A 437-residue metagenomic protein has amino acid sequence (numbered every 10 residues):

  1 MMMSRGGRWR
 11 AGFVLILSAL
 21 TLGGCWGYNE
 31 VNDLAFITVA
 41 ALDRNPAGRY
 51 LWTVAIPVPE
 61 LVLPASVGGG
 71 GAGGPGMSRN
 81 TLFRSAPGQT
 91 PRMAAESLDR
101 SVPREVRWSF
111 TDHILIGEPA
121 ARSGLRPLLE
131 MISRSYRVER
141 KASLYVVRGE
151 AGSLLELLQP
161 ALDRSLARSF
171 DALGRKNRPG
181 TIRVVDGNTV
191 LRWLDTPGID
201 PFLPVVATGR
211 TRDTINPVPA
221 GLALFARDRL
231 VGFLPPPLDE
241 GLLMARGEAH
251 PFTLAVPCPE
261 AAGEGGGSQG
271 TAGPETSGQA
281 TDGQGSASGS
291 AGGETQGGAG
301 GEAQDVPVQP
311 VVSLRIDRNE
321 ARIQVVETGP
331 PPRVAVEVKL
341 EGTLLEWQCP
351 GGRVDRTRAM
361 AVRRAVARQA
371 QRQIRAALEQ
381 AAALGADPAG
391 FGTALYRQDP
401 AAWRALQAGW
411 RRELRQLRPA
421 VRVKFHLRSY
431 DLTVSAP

Functional and structural regions predicted by a protein language model:
M2-S4: N-terminal glycine/serine-rich phosphate-binding loop of ATP-dependent small-molecule kinases, especially carbohydrate
G6-W9, A19-P437: Membrane-proximal alpha-helical signals and transmembrane carboxylates
